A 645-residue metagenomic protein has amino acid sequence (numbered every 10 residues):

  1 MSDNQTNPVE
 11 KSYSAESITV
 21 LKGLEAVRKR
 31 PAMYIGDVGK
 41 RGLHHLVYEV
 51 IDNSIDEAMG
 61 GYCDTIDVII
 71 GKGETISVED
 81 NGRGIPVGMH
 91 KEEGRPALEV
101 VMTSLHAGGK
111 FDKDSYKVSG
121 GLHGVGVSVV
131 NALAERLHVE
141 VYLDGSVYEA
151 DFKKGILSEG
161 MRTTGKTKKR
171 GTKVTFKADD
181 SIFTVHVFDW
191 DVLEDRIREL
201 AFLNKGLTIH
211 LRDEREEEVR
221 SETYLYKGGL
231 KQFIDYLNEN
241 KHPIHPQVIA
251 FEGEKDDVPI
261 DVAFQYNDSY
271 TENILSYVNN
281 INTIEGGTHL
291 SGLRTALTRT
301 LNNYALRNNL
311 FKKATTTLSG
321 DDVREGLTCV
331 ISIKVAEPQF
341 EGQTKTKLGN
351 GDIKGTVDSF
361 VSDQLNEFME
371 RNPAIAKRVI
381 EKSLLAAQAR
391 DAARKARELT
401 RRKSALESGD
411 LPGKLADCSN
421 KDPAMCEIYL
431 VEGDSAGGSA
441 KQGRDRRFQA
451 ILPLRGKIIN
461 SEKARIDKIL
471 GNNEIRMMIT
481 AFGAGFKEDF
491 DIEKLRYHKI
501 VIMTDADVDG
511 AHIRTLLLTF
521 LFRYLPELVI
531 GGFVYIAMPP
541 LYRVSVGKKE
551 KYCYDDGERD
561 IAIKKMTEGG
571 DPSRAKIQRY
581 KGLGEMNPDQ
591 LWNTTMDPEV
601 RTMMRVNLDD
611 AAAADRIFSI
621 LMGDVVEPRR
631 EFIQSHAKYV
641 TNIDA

Functional and structural regions predicted by a protein language model:
M1-S17, L24, L46-Y48, D56-A58 (+12 more regions): GHKL-family ATPase ATP-binding module
K29-Y48: Conserved short strand/loop->alpha-helix "switch" segment adjacent to the catalytic nucleotide/phosphoryl-transfer site
G71-K72, V78-G84, M503-R514: Catalytic palm subdomain of template-directed nucleic-acid polymerases, centered on the conserved carboxylate motif
G84-M89, E93: A short glycine-centered beta->alpha linker in the GHKL/HATPase_c
K91, E341-K354, Y552-E558, A562-I563: Helical (often loop-to-helix) elements that flank the catalytic cores of nucleotide-handling enzymes
Q388-E407, D422-I428, G438, Q442-R444 (+2 more regions): C-terminal interaction appendages of subunits in large macromolecular complexes
